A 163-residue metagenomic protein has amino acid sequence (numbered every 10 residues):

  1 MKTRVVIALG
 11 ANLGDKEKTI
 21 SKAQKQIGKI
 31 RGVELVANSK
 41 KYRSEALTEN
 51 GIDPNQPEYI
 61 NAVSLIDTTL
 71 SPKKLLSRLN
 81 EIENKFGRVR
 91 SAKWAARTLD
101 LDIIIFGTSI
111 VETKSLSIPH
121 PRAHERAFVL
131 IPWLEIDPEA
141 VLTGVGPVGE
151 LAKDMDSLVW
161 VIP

Functional and structural regions predicted by a protein language model:
M1-K2, G32, K41, V129: Hydrophobic, well-ordered secondary-structure scaffolds
K2-Q24, G32: Extended accessory regions or peripheral subdomains of proteins
T3, G28, S91-K93: Residue-level detector of alpha-helix boundary/anchor positions
A8, L65-D67, F106: Short hydrophobic/aromatic beta-strand micro-patches that form the beta-sheet surface supporting nucleotide- or nucleic
L9-A11, T68, L134: Short, structured patches in soluble enzyme cores that scaffold and shape functional sites
N12, N38, P132: Residue-level signal for inorganic ion chemistry
K22-A23, I27-S71: Short, surface-exposed acidic-centric catalytic microdomains
L47-I60, L70-P163: Flexible, gly/pro- and Lys/Arg-enriched active-site loops
